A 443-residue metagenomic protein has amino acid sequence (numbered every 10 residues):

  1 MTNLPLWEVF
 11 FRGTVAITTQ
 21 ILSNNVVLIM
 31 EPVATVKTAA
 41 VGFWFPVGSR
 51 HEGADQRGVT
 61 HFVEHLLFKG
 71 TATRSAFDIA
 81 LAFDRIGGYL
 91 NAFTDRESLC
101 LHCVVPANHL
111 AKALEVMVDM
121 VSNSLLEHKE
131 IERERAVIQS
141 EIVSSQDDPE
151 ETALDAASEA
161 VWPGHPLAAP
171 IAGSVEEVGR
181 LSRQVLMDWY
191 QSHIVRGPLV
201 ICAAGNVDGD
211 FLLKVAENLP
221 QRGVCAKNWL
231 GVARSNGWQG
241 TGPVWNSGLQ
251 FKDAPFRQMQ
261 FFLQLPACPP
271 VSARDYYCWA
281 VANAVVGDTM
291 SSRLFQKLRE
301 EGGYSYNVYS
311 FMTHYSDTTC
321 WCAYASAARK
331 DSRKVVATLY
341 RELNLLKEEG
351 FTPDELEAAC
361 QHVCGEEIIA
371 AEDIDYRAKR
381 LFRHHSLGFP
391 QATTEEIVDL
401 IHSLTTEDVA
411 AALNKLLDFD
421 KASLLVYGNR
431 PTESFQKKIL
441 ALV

Functional and structural regions predicted by a protein language model:
N3-P5, I21, P32, A76-G231 (+6 more regions): Charge-rich, well-structured scaffold segments of protease-associated domains
W7-T38: N- or domain-start disorder-to-order transition segments that initiate the globular core
F11-T14, R234-S235, P243-W245: Short solvent-exposed loop/turn micro-motifs enriched in small/polar/acidic residues
V27-M30, K252, F261-L263: Short hydrophobic-aromatic micro-motifs
A40-F43, Q260-Q264, S423-L425: Active-site-flanking beta-strand signature of metal-NTP-handling nucleotidyl enzymes and homologous cyclase-like
A40-V104, V285-Y304, Y315: M16/MPP (pitrilysin/insulinase) zinc-metallopeptidase core fold and M16-derived inactive scaffolds
V244, F256-Q258, L263-L265, S272: Acidic, glycine-rich loop-and-beta core segments that form the ion-binding/anion-interacting portion of active sites
V271, W279-D288: A conserved active-site cap/scaffold subdomain adjacent to cofactor or substrate pockets
